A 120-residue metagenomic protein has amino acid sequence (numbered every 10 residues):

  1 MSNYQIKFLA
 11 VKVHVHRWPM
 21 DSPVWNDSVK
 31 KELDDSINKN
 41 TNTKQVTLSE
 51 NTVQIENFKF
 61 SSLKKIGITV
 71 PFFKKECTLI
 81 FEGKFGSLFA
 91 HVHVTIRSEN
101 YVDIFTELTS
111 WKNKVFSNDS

Functional and structural regions predicted by a protein language model:
M1-S120: Eukaryotic endomembrane contact-site and trafficking scaffolds
